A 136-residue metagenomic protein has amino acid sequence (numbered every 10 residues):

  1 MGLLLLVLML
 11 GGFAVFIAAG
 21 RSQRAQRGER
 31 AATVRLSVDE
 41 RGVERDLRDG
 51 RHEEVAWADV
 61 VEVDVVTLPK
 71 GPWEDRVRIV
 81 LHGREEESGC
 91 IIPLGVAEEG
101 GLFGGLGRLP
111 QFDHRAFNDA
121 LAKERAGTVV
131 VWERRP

Functional and structural regions predicted by a protein language model:
M1-G28: Alpha-helical transmembrane spans
A14-A18, D46-R48, L106: Short low-complexity stretches enriched in small and charged residues
V15, A31-A32, R78: Short, flexible segments with low predicted structural confidence
G20-E54: Conserved beta-hairpin
S37-G42, A58, R84-E87: Short, solvent-exposed coil/turn segments at beta-strand boundaries
G42-P72: Acidic, Ser/Thr-rich low-complexity segments on the non-lumenal side of membrane proteins
V61-P136: Acidic, Ser/Thr- and proline-rich intrinsically disordered linker/docking segments of eukaryotic scaffolds
